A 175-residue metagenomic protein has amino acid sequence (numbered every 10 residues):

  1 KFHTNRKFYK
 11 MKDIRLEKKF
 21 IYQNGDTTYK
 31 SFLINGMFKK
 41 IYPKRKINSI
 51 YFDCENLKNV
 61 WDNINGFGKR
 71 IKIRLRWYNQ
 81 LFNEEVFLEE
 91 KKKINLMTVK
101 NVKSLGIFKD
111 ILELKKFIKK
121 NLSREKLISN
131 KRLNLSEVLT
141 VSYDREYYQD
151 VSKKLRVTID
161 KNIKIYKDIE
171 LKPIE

Functional and structural regions predicted by a protein language model:
F2-E175: Phosphate-end processing signature that detects enzymes handling 5′-triphosphorylated RNA and polyphosphate
